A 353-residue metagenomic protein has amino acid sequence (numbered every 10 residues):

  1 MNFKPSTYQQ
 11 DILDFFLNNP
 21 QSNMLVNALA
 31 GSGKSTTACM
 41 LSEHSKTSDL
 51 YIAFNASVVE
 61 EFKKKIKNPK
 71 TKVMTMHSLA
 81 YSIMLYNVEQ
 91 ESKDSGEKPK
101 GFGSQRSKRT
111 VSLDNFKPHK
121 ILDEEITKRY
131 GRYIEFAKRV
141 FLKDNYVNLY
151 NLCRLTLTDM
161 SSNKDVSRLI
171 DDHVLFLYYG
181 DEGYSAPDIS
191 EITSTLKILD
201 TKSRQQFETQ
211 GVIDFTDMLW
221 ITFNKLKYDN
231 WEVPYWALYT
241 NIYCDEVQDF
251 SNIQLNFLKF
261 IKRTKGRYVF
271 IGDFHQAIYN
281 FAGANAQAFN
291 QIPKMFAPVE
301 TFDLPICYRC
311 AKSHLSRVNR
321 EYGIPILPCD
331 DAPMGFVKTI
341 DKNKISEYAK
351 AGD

Functional and structural regions predicted by a protein language model:
M1-E91: P-loop NTPase Walker
N2-D14, S22-L25, T37, T127-N241 (+3 more regions): Accessory N-terminal region flanking or inserted into the helicase ATPase core in nucleic-acid motor proteins
F16, F62-I66, I83-N87, T222 (+5 more regions): Short, flexible helix/strand-to-coil boundary loops that buttress conserved ligand/catalytic motifs in alpha/beta
V26-A38, H44, F54-S57, N241 (+2 more regions): Conserved helicase motor core of SF1/SF2 NTP-dependent helicases
D49, T240, D245: Conserved acidic residues
A56-L152: Conserved P-loop NTPase-based nucleic-acid remodeling module centered on helicase motor cores
K342-D353: Conserved helicase/translocase motor-coupling segment
